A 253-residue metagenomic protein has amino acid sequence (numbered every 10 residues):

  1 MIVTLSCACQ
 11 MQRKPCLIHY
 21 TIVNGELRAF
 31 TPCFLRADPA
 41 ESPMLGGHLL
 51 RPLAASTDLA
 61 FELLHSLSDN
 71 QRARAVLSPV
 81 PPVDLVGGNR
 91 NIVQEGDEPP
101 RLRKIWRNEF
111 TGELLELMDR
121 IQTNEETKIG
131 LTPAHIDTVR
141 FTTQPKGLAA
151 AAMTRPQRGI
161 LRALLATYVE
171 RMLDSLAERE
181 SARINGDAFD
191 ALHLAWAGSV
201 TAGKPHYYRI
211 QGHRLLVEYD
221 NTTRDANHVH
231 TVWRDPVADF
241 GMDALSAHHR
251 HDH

Functional and structural regions predicted by a protein language model:
M1-H253: A cross-kingdom marker for long, charged
